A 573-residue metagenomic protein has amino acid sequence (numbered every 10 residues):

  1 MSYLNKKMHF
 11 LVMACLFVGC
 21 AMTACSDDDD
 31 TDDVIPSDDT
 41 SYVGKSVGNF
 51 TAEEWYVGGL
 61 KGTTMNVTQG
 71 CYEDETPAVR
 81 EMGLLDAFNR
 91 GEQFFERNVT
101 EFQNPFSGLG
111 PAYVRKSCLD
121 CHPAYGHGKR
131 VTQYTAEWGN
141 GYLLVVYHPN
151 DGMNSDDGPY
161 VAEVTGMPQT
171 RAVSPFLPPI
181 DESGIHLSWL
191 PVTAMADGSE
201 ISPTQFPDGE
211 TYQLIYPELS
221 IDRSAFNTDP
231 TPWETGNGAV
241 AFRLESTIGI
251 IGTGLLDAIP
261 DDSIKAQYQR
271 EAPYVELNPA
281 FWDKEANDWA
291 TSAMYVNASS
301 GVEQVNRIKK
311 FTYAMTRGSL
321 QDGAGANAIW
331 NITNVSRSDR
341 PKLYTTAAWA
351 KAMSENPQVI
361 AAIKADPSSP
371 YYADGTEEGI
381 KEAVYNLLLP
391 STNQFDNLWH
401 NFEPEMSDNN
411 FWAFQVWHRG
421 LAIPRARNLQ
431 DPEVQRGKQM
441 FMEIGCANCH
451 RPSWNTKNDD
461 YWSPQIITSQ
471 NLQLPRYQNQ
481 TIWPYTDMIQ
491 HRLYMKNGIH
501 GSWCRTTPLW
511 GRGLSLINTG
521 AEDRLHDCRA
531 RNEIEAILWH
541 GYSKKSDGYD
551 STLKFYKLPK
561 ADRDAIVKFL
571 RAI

Functional and structural regions predicted by a protein language model:
S2-V12: Bacterial N-terminal signal peptides that target proteins for export
V18-G19: Hydrophobic alpha-helical transmembrane signal-anchor segments
M22-A24: C-terminal motif of bacterial Sec signal peptides marking the signal peptidase cleavage site
S26-D28: Bacterial signal peptide processing site
D32-N89, V99-Q415, R419-P432, K438-I573: Electron-transfer interface patches adjacent to heme c in soluble/periplasmic c-type cytochromes and di-/multiheme
E92: N-terminal cofactor/phosphate-binding cores enriched in small/glycine residues, especially glycine-rich loops such as
